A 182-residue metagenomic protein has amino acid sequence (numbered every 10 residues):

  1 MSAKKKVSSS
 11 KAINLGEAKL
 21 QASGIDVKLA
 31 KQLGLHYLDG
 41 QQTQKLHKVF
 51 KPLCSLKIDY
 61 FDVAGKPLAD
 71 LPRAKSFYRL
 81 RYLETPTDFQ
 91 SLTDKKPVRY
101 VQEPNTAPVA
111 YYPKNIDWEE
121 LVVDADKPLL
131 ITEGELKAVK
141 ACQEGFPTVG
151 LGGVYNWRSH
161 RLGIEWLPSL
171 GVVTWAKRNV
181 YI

Functional and structural regions predicted by a protein language model:
M1-Y60: Short, small/acidic-rich helices and loops at N termini and domain boundaries of DNA replication/processing enzymes
K45-R178: Phosphate-handling DNA/RNA-contact segment within nucleic-acid enzymes
